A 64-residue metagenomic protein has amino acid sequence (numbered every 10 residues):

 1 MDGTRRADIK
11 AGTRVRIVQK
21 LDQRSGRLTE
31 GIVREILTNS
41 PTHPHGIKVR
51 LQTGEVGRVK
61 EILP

Functional and structural regions predicted by a protein language model:
D2-P64: Basic/aromatic-rich interaction segments and small domains that mediate binding to polyanionic partners
